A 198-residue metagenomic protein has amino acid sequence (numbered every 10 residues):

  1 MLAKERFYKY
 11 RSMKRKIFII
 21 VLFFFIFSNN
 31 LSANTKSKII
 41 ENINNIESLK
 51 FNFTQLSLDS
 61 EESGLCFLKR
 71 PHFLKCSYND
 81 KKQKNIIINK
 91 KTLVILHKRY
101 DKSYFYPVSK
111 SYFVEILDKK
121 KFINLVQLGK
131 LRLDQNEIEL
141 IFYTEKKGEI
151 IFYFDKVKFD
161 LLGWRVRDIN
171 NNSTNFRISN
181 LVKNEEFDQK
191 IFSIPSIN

Functional and structural regions predicted by a protein language model:
Y10-F18: Bacterial N-terminal signal peptides that target proteins for export
I17-I26: Sec-dependent N-terminal signal peptides
S28-A33: Boundary at the C-terminal end of the N-terminal hydrophobic targeting segment
E41-E61: A short, Trp-centered hydrophobic/proline-enriched beta-strand micro-motif
F53, L74-Y78, L93-L96, L140 (+1 more regions): Short hydrophobic/aromatic-rich beta-strand segments that constitute the beta-sheet cores of beta-sandwich/beta-barrel
C66-E115, T174: An acidic-aromatic
R99-E137: Flexible, surface-exposed loop/linker segments and immediately adjacent secondary-structure boundaries
N124-N198: Gly/Pro-enriched, hydrophobic low-complexity segments that function as extracytoplasmic propeptides/linkers
